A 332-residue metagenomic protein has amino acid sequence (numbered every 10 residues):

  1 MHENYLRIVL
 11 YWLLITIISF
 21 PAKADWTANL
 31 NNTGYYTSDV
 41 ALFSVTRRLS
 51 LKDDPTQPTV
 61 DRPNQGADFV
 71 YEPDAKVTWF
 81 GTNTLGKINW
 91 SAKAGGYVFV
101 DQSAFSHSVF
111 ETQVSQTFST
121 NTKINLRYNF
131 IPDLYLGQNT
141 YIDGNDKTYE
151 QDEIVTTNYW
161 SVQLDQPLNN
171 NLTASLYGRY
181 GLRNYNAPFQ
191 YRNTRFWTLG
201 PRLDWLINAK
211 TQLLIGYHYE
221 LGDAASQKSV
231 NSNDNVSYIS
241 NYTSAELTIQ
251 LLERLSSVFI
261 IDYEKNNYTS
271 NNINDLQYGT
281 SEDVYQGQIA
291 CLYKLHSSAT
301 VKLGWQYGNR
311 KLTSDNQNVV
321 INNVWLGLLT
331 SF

Functional and structural regions predicted by a protein language model:
A24-N89: Outer-membrane beta-barrel initiation region
D25, Y293, T300, G304 (+1 more regions): Outer-membrane beta-barrel "beta-signal"
L30-S38, W90-G96, T112, L126-L136 (+6 more regions): Transmembrane beta-barrel strands of outer-membrane/channel proteins
G34-T46, N83-K87, G96-S106, P132-T140 (+7 more regions): Gram-negative outer-membrane beta-barrel proteins
P63-F69, D101-S108, Y149-T156, F189-F196 (+3 more regions): Replace "Gram-negative outer membrane beta-barrel proteins" with "bacterial and organellar outer membrane beta-barrel
F69-A75, S108-T112, T156-V162, W197-P201 (+3 more regions): Hydrophobic, lipid-facing positions within transmembrane beta-strands of outer-membrane proteins
W79-L85, Q116-T122, L164-L172, L203-T211 (+3 more regions): Outer-membrane beta-barrel strand-turn architecture
Q163-N184, R192-T269: Detector for outer-membrane/organellar transmembrane beta-barrel domains, recognizing the amphipathic beta-strand
